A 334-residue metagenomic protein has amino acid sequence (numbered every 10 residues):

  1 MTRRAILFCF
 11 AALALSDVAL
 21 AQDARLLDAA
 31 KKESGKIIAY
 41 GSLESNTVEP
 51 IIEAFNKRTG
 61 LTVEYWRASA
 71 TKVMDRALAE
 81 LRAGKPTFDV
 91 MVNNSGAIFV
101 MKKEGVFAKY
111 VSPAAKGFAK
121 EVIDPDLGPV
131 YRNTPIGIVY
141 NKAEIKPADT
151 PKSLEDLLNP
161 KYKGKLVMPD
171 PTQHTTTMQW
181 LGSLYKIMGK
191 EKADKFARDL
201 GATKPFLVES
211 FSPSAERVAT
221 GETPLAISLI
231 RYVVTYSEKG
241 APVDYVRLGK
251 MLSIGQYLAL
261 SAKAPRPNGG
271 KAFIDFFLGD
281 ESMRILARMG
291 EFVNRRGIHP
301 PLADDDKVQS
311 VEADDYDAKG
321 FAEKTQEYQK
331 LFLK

Functional and structural regions predicted by a protein language model:
L15-A21: Sec/Tat signal peptide C-region and signal peptidase I cleavage site
A21-I38, N56-K57, N159-K161: Immediate post-signal peptide segment of exported/extracytoplasmic ligand-binding proteins
I38-I52, E64-R82, P86-E222: Extracytoplasmic ligand-binding site segments that recognize negatively charged/polar headgroups
G96-K102, A219, T223-P242: A ligand-binding cleft/hinge motif common to bilobed small-molecule-binding domains
K120, N133-T134, F196-G201, L207-V208 (+1 more regions): Periplasmic-binding protein-like
G137-E144, L181-G182, G255-R266, I285-L286: A bilobed periplasmic-binding-protein/Venus flytrap-type ligand-binding module shared by bacterial periplasmic
G164-T172, F277-H299: Periplasmic-binding protein-like
P300-K334: Extracellular/periplasmic bilobal clamshell ligand-binding domains
